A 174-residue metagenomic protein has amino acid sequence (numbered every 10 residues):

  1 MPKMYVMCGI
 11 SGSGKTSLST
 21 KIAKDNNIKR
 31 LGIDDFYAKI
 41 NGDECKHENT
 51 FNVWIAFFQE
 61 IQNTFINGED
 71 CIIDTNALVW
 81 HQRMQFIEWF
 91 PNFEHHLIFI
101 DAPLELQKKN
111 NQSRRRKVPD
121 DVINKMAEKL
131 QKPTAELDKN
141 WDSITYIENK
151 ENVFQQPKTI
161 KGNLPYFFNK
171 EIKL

Functional and structural regions predicted by a protein language model:
M1-P2, T64: Phosphate-binding P-loop
P2-M4, C8, S13, K21 (+1 more regions): Conserved GTP-binding G-domain of TRAFAC-class P-loop NTPases and closely related GTPase folds
P2-V6, K29, D70-I72: Residue-level preference for the first positions of well-ordered beta-strands
M4-V6, V53, L97: Anionic, Ser/Thr-rich low-complexity intrinsically disordered regions
T16-E69, L106-K108: Conserved substrate/cofactor phosphate-moiety recognition/catalytic segment in nucleotide-dependent phosphotransferases
I28-R30, H95-L97, S143-Y146: Conserved beta-strand scaffold positions in the cores of enzyme catalytic domains, especially in NTP/NDP-utilizing
K39, F65, A77-V118, K129-T134 (+1 more regions): ATP-dependent NMP and nucleoside kinases share a basic, alpha-helical "lid"
F51-F58, W80, D101, D120-A127: Amphipathic alpha-helical transducer elements in NTP-driven molecular machines
